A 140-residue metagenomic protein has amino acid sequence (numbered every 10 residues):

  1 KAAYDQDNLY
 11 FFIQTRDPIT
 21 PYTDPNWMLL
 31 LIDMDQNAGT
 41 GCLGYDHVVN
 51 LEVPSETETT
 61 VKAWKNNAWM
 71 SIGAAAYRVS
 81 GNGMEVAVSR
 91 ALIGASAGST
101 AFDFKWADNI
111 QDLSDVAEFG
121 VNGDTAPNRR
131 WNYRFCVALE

Functional and structural regions predicted by a protein language model:
K1-E58, T100-D103, A107-N122: Surface-exposed, glycine/proline- and aromatic-rich loop segments on solvent-exposed faces across compartments
F11-I13, T59-A63, N82-V88: Generic recognition of long tandem-repeat/solenoid scaffolds
D24, S80, R129-W131: A short, structural micro-pattern
D46-H47, N82, W131-R134: A structural detector for short beta-strand units
E52-G81: Glycine-aromatic-enriched beta-strand/loop faces of beta-sandwich-type recognition domains, especially lectin-like
R78-A97: Localized edge beta-strand/strand-to-loop motifs within extracellular or lumenal beta-rich domains
A97-S99, N128: Solvent-exposed, conformationally flexible loop/turn segments
V116-E140: Short beta-strand elements
